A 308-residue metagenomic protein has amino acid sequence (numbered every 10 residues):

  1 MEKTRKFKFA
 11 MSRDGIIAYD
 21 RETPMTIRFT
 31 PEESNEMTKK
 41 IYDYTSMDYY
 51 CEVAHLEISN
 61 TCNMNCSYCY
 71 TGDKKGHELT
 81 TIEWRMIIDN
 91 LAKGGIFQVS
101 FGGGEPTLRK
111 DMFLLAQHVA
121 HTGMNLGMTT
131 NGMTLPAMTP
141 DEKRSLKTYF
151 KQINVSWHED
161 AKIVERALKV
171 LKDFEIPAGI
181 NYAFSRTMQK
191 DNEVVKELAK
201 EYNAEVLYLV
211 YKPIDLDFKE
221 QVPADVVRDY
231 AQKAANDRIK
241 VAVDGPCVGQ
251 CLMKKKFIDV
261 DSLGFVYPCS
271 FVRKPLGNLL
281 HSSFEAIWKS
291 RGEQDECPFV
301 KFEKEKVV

Functional and structural regions predicted by a protein language model:
M1-K75, K256-F257, P268-S270, S283-K306: N-terminal pre-core extensions flanking Radical SAM catalytic domains
D48, C247-L252: Short loop/turn motifs at secondary-structure junctions and domain boundaries
K74, I214-K219: A short acidic, helix-capping loop that chelates divalent metal ions and anchors anionic groups
G76-W84, E220: Flexible, glycine- and charge-enriched loops at secondary-structure boundaries
T81-G102, R109-L209: Radical SAM/AdoMet-radical enzyme domain recognition
E220-V248, S270-V308: C-terminal accessory region of radical SAM enzymes
V260-D261: Short, acidic, Ser/Thr-enriched surface-loop or helix-capping motifs
